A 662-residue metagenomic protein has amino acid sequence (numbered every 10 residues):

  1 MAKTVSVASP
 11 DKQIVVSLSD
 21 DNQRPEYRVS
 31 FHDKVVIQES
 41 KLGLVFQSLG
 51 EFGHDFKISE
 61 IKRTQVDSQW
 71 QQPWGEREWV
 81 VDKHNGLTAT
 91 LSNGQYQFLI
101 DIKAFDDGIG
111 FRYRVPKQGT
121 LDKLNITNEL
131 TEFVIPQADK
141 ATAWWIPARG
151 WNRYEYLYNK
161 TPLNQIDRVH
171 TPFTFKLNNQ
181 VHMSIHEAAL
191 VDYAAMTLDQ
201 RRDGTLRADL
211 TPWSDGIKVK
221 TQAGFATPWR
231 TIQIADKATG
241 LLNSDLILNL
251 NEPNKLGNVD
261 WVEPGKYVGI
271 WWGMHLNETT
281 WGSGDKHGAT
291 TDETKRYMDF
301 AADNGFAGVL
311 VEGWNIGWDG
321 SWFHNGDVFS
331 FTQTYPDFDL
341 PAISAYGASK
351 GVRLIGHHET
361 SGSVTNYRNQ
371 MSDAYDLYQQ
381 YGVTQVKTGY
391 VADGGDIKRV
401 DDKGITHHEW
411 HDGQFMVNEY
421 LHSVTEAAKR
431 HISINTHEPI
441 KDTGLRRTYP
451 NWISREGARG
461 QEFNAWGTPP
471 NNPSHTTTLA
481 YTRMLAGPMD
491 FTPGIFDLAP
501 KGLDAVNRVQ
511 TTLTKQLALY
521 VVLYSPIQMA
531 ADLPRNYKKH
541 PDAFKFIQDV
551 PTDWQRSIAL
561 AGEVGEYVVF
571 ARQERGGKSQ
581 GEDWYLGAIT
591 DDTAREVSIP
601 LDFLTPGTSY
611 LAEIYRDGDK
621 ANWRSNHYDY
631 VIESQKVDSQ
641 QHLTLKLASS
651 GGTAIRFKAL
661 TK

Functional and structural regions predicted by a protein language model:
T4-G257: N-terminal accessory beta-strand-rich subdomains and adjacent acidic, glycine-rich linkers that precede catalytic cores
W70-D82, A543-R572: Edge strands and adjacent loops of beta-rich recognition modules
Y113, A301, I434, V522 (+1 more regions): Conserved, mostly hydrophobic/aromatic
Q222-N304, G308: An acidic-aromatic substrate-binding cleft motif
G313-L498, L503, R508: Aromatic- and carboxylate-enriched substrate-binding clefts and catalytic-loop regions of carbohydrate-active enzymes
T514-L560: Catalytic cores of secreted or luminal carbohydrate-active enzymes
V564-L611, A654: Carbohydrate-binding surface patches
S634-K662: C-terminal beta-strand-rich structural cap/linker in extracellular carbohydrate-active enzymes
